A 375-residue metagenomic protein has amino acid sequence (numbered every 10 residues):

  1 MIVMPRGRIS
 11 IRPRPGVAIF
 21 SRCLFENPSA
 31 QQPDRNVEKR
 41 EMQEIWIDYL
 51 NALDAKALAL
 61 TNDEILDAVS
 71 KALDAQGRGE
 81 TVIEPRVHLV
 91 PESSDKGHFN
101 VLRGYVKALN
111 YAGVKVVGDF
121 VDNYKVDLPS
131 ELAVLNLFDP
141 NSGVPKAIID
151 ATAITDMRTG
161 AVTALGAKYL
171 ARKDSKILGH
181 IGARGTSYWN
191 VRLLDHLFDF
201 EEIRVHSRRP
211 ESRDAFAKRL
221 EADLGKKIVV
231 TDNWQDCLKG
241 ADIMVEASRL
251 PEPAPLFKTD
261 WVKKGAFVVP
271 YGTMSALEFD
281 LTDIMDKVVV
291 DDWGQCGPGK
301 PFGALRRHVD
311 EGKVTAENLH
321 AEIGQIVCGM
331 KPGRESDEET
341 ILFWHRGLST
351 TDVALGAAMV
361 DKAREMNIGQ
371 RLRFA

Functional and structural regions predicted by a protein language model:
E38-D156, A164, D174, A321 (+3 more regions): N-terminal ligand-binding/catalytic initiation module
D54-A55, A276-A375: Adenosine-phosphate binding glycine-rich loop
T163, D174-D195, S207-S212: Glycine-rich adenosine-cofactor-binding loop
L197-L220: NAD(P)-binding Rossmann-fold cofactor-contacting core
L224-A241, L256-F257: Short acidic low-complexity segments
S248-L250, G272-T273, W293: Short glycine-/small-residue-rich Rossmann-like dinucleotide-binding loops
E252-F267: Rossmann-fold NAD(P) dinucleotide-binding segment
